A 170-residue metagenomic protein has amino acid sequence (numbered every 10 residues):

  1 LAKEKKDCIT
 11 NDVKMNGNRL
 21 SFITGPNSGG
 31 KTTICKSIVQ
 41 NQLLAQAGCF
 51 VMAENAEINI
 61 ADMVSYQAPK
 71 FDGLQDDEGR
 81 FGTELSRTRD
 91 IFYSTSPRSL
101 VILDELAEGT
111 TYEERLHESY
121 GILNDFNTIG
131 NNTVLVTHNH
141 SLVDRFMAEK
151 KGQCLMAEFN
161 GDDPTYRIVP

Functional and structural regions predicted by a protein language model:
L1-P170: ATPase nucleotide-binding head domains, primarily ABC-like/P-loop NTPase cores
